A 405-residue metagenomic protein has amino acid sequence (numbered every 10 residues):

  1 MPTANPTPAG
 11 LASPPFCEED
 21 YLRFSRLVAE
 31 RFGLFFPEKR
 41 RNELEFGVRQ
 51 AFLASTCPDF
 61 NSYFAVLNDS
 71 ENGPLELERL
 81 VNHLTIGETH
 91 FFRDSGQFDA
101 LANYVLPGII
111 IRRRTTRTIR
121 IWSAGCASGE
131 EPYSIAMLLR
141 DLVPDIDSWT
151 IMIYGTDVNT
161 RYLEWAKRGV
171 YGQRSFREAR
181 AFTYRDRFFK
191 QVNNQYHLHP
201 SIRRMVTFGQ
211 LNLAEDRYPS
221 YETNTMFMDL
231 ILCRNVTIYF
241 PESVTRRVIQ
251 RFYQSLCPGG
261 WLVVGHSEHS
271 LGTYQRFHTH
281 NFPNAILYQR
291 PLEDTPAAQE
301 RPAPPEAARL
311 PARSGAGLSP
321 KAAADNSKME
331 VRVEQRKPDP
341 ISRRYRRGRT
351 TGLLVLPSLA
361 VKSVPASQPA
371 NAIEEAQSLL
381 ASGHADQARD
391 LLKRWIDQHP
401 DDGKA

Functional and structural regions predicted by a protein language model:
P2-W122: Conserved AdoMet
A124, D145-L232, V236-V244: Extended basic-aromatic, gly/pro-enriched interface segments that bind polyanionic ligands
S128-I146: Conserved SAM-binding loop of SAM-dependent methyltransferases across substrates and taxa, primarily the Class I
R246-P258: A short glycine-rich, Lys/Arg-flanked "PGG" loop and its adjoining helix->strand segment in the class I
P258-H266: Conserved beta-strand signature within the Rossmann-like core of class I S-adenosyl-L-methionine
H278-K328, V333: Core SAM-dependent methyltransferase catalytic element
V361-D401: Alpha-helical segment of the N-proximal tetratricopeptide repeat
